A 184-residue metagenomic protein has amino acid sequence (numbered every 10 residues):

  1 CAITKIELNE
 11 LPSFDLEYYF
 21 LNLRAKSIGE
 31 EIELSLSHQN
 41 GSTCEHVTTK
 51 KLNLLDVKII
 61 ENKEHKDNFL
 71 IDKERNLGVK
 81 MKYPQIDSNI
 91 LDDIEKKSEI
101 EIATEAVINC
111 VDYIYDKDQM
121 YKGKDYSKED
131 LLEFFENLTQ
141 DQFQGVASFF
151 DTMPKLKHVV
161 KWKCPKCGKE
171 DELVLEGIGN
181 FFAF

Functional and structural regions predicted by a protein language model:
C1-F184: Long C-terminal interaction/binding lobes of large macromolecular proteins
